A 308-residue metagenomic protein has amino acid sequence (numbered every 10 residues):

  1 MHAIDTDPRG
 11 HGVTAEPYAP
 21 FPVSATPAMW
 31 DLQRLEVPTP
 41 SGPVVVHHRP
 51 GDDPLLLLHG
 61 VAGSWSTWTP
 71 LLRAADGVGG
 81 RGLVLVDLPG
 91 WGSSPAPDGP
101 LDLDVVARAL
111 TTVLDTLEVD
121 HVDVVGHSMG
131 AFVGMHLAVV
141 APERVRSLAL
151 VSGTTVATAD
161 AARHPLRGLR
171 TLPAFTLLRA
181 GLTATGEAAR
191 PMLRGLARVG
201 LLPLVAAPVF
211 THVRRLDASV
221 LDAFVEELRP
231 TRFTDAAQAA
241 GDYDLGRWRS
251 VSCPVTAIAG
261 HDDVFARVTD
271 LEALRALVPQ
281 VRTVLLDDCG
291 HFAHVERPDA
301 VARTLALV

Functional and structural regions predicted by a protein language model:
M1-L55, V78-G82, D115, V119-D120: Alpha/beta-hydrolase fold catalytic core
V45-P95: Conserved HGGG/HGGXW glycine-rich cap/lid loop of the alpha/beta-hydrolase fold
D104-V122: Conserved acidic catalytic loop of the alpha/beta-hydrolase fold
G126, G130, G134: Gly/Ala-rich beta-loop-alpha elbow adjacent to hydrolase catalytic centers
V139, L148-A188: Flexible "cap/lid" loop of the alpha/beta hydrolase fold
G186-S250: Conserved alpha/beta-hydrolase catalytic His-Asp/Glu region
L228-A273, L285: Conserved serine/cysteine hydrolase catalytic core
F265, L286-A302: Catalytic histidine-centered segment of alpha/beta-hydrolase-like enzymes
